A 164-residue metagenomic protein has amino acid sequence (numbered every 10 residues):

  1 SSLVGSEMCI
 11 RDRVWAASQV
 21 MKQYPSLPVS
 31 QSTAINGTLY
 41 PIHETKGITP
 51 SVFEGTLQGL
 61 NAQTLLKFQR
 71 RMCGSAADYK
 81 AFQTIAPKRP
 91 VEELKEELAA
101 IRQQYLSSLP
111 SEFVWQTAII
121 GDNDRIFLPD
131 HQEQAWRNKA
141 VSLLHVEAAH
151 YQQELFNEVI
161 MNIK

Functional and structural regions predicted by a protein language model:
L3-V4, M8-C9: Short, small-residue-biased leader/transition segments that mark boundaries at the very start of proteins
I10-Q19: Glycine-rich nucleophile elbow surrounding the catalytic serine of serine-hydrolase chemistry
K22-G59, P87, E96-R102, F156-N157: Flexible "cap/lid" loop of the alpha/beta hydrolase fold
T45, G59-R102: Conserved alpha/beta-hydrolase catalytic His-Asp/Glu region
S111-Q116, K139: Short, proline-enriched alpha-helix->beta-strand connector loops that line the catalytic pocket of alpha/beta-hydrolase
A118-I120: Short beta-strand/loop motif that positions the catalytic acidic residue of the alpha/beta-hydrolase fold
R125-H131: Conserved alpha/beta-hydrolase "acid-adjacent" motif
I126, L143-I163: Catalytic histidine-centered segment of alpha/beta-hydrolase-like enzymes
